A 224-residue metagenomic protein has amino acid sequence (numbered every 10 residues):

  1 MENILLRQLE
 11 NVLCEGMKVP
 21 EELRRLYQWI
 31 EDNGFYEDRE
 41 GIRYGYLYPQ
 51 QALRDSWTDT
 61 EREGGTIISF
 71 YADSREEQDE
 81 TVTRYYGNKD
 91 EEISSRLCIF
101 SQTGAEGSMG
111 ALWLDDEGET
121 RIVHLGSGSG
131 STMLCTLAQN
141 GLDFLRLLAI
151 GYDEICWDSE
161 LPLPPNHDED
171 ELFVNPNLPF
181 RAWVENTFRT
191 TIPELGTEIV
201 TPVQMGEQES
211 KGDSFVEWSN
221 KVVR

Functional and structural regions predicted by a protein language model:
M1-D116, R181, R189-R224: A surface-exposed partner-binding patch
V12-E15, G130-M133, E169, F173: Generic alpha-helical structural element
L23, A138-G141, N177: A structural signal for well-ordered alpha-helical scaffolds and beta->alpha junctions
A105, W113, G126, P162-P164: Compositionally biased amphipathic helical and low-complexity segments enriched in hydrophobic
G118-T120: Structural signal for glycine-centered tight turns and loop->strand junctions in beta-sheet-rich domains
I122-S159: Compact, glycine/acidic-enriched structural inserts
H124-S129, L178, N220-V222: Secondary-structure transition/turn motif
A149-G196: An amphipathic alpha-helical core segment
